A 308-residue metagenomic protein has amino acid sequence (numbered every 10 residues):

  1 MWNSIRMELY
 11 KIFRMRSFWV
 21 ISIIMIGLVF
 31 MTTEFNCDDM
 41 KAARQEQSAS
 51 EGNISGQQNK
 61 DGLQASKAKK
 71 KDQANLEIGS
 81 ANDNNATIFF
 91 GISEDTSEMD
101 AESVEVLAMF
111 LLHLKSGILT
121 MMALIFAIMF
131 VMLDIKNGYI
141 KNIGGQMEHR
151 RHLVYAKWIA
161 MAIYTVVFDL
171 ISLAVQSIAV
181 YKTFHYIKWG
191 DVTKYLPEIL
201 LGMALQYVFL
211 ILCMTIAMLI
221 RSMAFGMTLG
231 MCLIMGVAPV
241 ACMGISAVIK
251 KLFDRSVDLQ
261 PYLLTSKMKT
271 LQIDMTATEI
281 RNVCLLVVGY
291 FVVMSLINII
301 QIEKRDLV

Functional and structural regions predicted by a protein language model:
M1-M25: Aromatic- and glycine-rich beta-strand/loop motifs that create alpha-glucan
I5, K11-M15, V288-V308: Junction motif at the cytosolic side of a transmembrane helix
M15-R16, H149, R221-M223: Short loop-to-helix capping motifs
S22-F130, V154-F225, G230-M231, M235-P239 (+1 more regions): Secretory targeting signals
A127-Q146, R150, W158: Transmembrane helix boundary and interhelical loop/hinge segments in multi-pass membrane proteins
I249-I273: Short hydrophobic, aromatic-rich alpha-helical segments embedded in or entering the lipid bilayer of multi-pass
